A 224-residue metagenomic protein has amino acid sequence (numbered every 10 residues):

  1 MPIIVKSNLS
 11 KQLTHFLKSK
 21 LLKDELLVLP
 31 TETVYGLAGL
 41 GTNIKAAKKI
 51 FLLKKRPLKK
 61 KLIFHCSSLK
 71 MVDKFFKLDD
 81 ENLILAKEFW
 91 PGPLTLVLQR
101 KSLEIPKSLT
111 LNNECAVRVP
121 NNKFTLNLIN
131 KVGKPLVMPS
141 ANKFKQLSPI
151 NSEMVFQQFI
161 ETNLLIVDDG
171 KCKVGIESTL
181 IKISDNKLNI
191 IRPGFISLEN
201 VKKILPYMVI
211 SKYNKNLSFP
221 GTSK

Functional and structural regions predicted by a protein language model:
M1-K224: Active-site-adjacent structural elements in enzyme catalytic cores
